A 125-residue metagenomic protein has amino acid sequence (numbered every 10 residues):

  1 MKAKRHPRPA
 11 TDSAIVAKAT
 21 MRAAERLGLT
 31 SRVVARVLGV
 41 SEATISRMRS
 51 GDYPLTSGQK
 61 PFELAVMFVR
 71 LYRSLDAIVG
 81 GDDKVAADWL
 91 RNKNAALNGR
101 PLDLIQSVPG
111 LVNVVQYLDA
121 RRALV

Functional and structural regions predicted by a protein language model:
M1-V125: Non-transmembrane "mature" sequence context
